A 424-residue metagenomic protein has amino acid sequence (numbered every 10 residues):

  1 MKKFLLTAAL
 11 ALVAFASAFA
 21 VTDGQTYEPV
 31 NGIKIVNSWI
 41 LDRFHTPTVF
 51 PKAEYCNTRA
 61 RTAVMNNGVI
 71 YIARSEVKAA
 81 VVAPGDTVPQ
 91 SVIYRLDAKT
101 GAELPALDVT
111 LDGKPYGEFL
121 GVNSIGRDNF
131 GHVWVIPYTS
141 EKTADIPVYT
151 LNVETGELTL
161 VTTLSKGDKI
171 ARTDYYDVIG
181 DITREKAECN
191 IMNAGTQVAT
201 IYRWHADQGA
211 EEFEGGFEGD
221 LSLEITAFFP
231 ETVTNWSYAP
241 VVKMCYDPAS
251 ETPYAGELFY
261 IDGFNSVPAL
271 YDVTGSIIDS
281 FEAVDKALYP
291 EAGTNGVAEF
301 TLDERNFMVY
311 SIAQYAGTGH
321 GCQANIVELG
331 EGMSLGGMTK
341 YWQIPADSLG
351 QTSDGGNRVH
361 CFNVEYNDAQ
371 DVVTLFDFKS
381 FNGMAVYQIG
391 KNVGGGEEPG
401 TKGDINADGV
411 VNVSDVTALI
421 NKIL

Functional and structural regions predicted by a protein language model:
G24-T48, A102-G113, E157-D168, E211-P230 (+2 more regions): Beta-propeller fold detector
P47-N66, G113-G126, V135-S140, K166-G195 (+4 more regions): Signature of short aromatic-glycine-proline-rich micro-motifs recurring in repeat-based ectodomains
V69-I72, H132-W134, K186-M192, T252-I261 (+3 more regions): Conserved beta-propeller blade signature
E76-D86, T139-A144, A194-V198, I261-V267 (+2 more regions): Short glycine/acidic-enriched loop and turn motifs that connect beta-strands
T87-G101, A144-G156, A199-Q208, P268-L270 (+2 more regions): Beta-propeller blade signature
V88-G131: Blade-loop segments of beta-propeller domains
S266, F281-I344: Loop/turn-rich, solvent-exposed surfaces of beta-rich toroidal or solenoidal domains
I405-L424: Alpha-helical segments with a strong preference for the paired helices of cellulosomal dockerin domains
